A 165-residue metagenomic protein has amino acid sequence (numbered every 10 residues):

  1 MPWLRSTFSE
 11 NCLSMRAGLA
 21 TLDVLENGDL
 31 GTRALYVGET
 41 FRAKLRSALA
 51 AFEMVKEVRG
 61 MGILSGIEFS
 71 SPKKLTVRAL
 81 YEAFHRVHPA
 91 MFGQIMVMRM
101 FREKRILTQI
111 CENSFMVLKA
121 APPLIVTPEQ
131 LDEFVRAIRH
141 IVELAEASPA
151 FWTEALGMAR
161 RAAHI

Functional and structural regions predicted by a protein language model:
M1-I165: Conserved N-terminal phosphate-binding loop of PLP-dependent enzymes in the Aspartate aminotransferase
